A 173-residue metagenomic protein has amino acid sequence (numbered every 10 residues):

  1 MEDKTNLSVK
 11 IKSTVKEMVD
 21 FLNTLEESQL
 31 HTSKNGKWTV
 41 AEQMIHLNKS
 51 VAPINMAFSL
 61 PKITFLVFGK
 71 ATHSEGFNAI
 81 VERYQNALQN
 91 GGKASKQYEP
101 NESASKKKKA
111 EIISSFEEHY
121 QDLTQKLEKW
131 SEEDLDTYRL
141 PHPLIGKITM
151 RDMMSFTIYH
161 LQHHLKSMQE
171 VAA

Functional and structural regions predicted by a protein language model:
M1-N6, P53-S114: Short, helix-capping/interhelical loops that line the mouth of catalytic, cofactor-, or ligand-binding pockets
E2-K37: An N-terminal domain-cap segment
K4, I11, V40, I112-F116 (+1 more regions): Hydrophobic packing residues in well-ordered alpha-helices of helical domains and bundles
T14-F21, S50, H119, H160 (+1 more regions): Amphipathic, well-ordered alpha-helical segments in soluble domains
S28, K96-A104, L140-L144: A short small-residue
L30-Y84, E128-A173: Short, contiguous alpha-helical
F116-D134: Active-site oxyanion/phosphate-handling segment shared across diverse enzymes
